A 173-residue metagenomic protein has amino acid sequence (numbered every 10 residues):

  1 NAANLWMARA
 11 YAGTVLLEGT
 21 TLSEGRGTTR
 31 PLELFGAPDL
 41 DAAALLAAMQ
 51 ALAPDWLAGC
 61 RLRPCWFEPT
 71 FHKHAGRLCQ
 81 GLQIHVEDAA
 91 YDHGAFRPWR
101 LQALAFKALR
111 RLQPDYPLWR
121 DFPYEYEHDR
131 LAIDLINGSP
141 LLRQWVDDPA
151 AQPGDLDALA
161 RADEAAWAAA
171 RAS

Functional and structural regions predicted by a protein language model:
N1-L16: Conserved anion/nucleotide-ligand pocket segment
G19-R26, F71-R77: Short, flexible, solvent-exposed loop/turn segments with mixed acidic/basic and small polar residues
G36-D157: Conserved functional hotspot residues or short segments at active or partner-binding sites across diverse domains
D157, R161, A165-A172: Flexible, low-complexity junctional segments that flank or bridge functional domains
